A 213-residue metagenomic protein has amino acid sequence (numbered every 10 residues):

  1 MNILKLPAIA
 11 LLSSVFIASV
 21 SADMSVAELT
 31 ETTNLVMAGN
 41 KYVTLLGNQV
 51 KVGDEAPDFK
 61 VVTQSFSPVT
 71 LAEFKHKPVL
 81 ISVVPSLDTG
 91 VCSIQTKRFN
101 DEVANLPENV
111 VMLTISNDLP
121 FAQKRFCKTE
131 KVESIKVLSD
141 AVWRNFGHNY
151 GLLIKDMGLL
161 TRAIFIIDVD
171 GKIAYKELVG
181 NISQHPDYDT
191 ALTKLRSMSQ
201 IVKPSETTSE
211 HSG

Functional and structural regions predicted by a protein language model:
N2-D58, V62: N-terminal targeting signals for export/organelle localization
A56-P57, L80, T161-A163: Short loop/turn microsegments at loop-to-beta-strand junctions
V69-F99: Short active-site neighborhood of thiol/selenol oxidoreductases, capturing the structured segment around
S93-V132, R144-F146: Structural microenvironment flanking redox-active thiols in thiol-disulfide oxidoreductases
Q123-K124, E130-T161: Short, internal strand/loop/helix patches that form the active-site neighborhood or redox-interaction surface
T161-G213: Thiol-/selenol-based redox modules, centered on thioredoxin-like and closely related oxidoreductase domains
